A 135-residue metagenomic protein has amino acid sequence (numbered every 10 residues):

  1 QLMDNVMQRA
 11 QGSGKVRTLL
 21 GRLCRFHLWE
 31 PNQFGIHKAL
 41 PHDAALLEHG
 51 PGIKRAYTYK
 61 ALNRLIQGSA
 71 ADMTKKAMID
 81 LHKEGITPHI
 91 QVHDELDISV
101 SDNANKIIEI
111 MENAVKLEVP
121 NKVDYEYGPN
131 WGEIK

Functional and structural regions predicted by a protein language model:
Q1-K135: Conserved catalytic core of nucleotide polymerization and phosphodiester-bond processing enzymes
